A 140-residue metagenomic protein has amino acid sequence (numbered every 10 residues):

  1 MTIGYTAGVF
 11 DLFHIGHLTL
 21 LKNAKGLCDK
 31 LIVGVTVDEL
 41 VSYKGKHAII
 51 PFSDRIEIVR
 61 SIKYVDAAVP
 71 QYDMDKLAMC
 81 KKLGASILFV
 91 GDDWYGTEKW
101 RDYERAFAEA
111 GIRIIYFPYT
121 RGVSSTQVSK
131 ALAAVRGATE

Functional and structural regions predicted by a protein language model:
M1-E140: Nucleotidyltransferase catalytic core that binds NTPs
